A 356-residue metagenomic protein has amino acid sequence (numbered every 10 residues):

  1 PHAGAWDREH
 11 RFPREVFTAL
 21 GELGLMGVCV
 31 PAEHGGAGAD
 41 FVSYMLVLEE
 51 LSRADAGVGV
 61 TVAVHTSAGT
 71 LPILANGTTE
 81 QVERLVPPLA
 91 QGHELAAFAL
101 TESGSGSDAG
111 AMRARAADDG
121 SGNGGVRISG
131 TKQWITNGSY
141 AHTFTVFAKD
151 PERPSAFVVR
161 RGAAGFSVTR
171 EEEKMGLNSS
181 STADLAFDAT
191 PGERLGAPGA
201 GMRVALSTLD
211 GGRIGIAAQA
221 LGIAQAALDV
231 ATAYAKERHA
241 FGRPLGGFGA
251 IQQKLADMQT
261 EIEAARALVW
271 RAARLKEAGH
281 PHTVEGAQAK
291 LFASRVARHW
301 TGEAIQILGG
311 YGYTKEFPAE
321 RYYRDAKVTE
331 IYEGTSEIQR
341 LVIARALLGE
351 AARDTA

Functional and structural regions predicted by a protein language model:
P1-A54, V58-V64, N76-Q81, P88 (+3 more regions): Alpha-helical interface subdomain recognition
G38-V47, D108-M112, A186-P191: Structural signature of FAD isoalloxazine-binding scaffolds in flavoprotein oxidoreductases
L74-G77, A116-A117, V146-K149, V158-R161 (+3 more regions): Short beta-strand-to-turn element immediately C-terminal to the catalytic PLP-Schiff-base lysine in fold type I
G92-L100: A short, Trp-centered hydrophobic/proline-enriched beta-strand micro-motif
G104-S107, W134-N137, A148-K149, K174-S181: Short Gly/Pro-enriched turn/cap motifs at secondary-structure boundaries
A111, G162-T190: Flexible, small-/acidic-enriched active-site or ligand-binding loops
R113, G125, S129-V168: A short core secondary-structure module
A183-S207: A short, charged helix-loop
